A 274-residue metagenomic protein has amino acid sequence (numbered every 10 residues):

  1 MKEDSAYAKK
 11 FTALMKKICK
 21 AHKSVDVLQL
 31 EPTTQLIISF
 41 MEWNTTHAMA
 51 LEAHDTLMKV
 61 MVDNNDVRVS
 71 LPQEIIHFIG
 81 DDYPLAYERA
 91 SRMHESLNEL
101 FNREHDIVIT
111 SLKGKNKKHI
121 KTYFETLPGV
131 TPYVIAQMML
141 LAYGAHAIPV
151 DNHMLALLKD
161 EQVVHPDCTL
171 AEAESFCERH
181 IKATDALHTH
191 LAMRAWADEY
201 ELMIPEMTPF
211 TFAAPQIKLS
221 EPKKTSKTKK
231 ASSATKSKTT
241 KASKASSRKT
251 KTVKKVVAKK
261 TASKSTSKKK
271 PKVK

Functional and structural regions predicted by a protein language model:
M1-T34, S91, P132, A136-Q137 (+1 more regions): C-terminal accessory module of base-excision DNA glycosylases/AP lyases that mediates lesion recognition and DNA
F11-L14, H54-P128, R194: Alpha-helical ds-nucleic-acid-binding substructure associated with the helix-hairpin-helix region of base-excision DNA
L30-L36, Q73, I120: Alpha-helical scaffolds flanking conserved acidic
I38-E52, D81-A86: A short secondary-structure junction motif
M41, Y83, N116-A142, V150-L157: Helix-hairpin-helix
E42-T46, K59, D81, Y143 (+2 more regions): Amphipathic alpha-helical interaction elements
N44-E52, F101-I107, A145-A147, D198-M207: Short helix-capping/linker segments at secondary-structure and domain boundaries
V108-N116, M138-A142, T169-A171: Short, surface-exposed recognition loops or helix-turn segments adjacent to catalytic cores
